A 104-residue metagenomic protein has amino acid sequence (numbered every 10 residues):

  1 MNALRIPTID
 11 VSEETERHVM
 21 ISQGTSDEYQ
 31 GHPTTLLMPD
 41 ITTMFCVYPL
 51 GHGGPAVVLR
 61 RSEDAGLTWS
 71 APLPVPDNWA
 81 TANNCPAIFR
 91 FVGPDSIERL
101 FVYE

Functional and structural regions predicted by a protein language model:
M1-E104: Asp-box/BNR beta-propeller blade signature and adjacent active/binding-site loops in extracellular glycan-interacting
